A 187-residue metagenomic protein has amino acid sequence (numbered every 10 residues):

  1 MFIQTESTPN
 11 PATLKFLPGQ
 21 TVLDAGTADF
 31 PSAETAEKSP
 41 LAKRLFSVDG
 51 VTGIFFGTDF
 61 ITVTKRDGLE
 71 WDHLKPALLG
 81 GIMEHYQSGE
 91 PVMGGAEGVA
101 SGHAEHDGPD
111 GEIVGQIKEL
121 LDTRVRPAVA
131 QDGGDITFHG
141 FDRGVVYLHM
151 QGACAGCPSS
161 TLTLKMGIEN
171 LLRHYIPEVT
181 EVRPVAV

Functional and structural regions predicted by a protein language model:
M1-V187: Domain-level signature for proteins that mediate thiol-based redox and metal-cofactor handling
